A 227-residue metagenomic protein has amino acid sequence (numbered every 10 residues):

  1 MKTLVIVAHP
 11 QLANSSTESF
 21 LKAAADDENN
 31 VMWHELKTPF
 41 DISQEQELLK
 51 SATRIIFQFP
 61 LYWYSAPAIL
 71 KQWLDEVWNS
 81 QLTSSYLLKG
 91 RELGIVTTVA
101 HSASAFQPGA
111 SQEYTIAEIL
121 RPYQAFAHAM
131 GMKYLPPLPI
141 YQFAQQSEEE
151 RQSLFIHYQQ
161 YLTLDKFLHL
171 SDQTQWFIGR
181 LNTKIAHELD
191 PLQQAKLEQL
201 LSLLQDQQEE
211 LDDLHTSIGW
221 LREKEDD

Functional and structural regions predicted by a protein language model:
M1-T83, L170-D227: N-terminal beta1-alpha1-beta2 submodule of the flavodoxin-like/Rossmannoid cofactor-binding fold
V7-H9, T97-A100, P139: Short loop/turn segments at strand-loop or loop-helix junctions that form parts of catalytic or ligand-binding pockets
A13-N14, Y64-A66, S102-A105, A144-Q146: Short catalytic/ligand-binding loop motif for oxyanion handling, primarily in non-cytosolic enzymes, centered on
Q72-N79, I116-L120, Q152-F155: Charged helix-capping and loop-helix junction motifs
T83, L88-E92: Conserved catalytic core of two-metal-ion nucleotidyltransferases
R91-L135: Short, glycine-/small-residue-rich phosphate/pyrophosphate-handling segment
S104-G109, P139, Q146-E150: A short secondary-structure junction signal
F126-F143, Q152-L189: A conserved mid-domain beta-alpha-beta active-site/ligand-binding segment of alpha/beta enzyme cores
